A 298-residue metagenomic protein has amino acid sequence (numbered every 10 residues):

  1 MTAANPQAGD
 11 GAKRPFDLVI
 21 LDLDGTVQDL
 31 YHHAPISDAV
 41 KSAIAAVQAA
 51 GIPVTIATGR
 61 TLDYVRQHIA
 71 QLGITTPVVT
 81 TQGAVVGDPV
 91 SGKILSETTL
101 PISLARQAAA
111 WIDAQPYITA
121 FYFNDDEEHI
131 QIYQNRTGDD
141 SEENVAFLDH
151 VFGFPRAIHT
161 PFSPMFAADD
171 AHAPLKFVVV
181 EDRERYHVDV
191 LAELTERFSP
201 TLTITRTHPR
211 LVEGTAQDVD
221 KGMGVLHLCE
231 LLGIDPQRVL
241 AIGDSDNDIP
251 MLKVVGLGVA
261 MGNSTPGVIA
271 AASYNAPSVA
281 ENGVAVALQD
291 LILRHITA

Functional and structural regions predicted by a protein language model:
A3, G9, R14-L18, V27 (+2 more regions): Mg2+-dependent phosphoryl-transfer enzymes with acidic/Ser/Thr/Gly-rich catalytic loops
A12-I20, A39-I52, L194, F198: A short, Lys/Arg-enriched amphipathic alpha-helix followed by its capping loop at the start of a domain
H33-I52, E97-L104, I158-P164, D218-E230 (+1 more regions): Short, acidic loop-to-helix structural element flanking the phosphoryl-transfer center in phosphate-processing enzymes
D38-V145: Active-site phosphate-binding/coordination module
A46, Q107, W111, E193-E196 (+2 more regions): Alpha-helical scaffold elements within enzyme catalytic domains, especially in hydrolases
V65-I69, L194, V268, V284: Hydrophobic packing residues within well-ordered alpha-helices of enzyme cores
L72-I74, T81-Q82, V90, F198-P200 (+2 more regions): Short, structured coil segments at secondary-structure junctions
W111, I118, Y122-I242: Conserved acidic, metal-coordinating active-site core of Asp-based, Mg2+-dependent phosphoryl-transfer enzymes
